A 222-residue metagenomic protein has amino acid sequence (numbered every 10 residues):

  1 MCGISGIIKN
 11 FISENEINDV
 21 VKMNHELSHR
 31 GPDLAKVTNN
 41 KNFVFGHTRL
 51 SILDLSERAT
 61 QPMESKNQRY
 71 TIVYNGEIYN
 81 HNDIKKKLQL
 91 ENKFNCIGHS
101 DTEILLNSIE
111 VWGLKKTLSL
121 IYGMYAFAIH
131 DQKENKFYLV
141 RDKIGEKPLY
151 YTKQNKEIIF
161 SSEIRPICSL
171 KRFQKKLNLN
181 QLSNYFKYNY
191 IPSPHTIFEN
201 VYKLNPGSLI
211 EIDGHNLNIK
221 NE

Functional and structural regions predicted by a protein language model:
M1-E222: Cysteine-centered catalytic environments shared across enzyme families
